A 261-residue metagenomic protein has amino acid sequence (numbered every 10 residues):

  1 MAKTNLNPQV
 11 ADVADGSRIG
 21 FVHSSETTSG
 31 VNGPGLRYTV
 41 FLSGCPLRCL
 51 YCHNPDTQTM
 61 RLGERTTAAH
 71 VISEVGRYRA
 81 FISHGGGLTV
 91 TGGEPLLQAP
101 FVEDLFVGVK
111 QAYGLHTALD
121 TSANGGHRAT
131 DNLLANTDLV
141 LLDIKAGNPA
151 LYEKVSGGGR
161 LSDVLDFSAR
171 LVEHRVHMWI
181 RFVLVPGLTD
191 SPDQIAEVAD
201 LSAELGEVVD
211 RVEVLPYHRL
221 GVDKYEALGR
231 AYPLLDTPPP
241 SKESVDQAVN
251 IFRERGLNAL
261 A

Functional and structural regions predicted by a protein language model:
M1-L42, P46-L62, R77-H84: N-terminal [4Fe-4S]-dependent radical SAM core
M1-S29, P186-A261: Auxiliary Fe-S-binding modules of radical SAM enzymes
D56-M60, E153-G159, G229-T237: Short glycine-enriched, charge-decorated loop/helix-capping segments at active-site entrances that position
G63-S73: Short cysteine/histidine-rich metal-coordination sites, predominantly Zn2+-binding motifs
R65, G158, P239-K242: Short, conserved loop/turn and helix-capping segments at secondary-structure boundaries that abut family-defining
G76-A80, H84-G87, G92, L96-A227: Conserved AdoMet/S-adenosylmethionine-binding subsite of the radical SAM
